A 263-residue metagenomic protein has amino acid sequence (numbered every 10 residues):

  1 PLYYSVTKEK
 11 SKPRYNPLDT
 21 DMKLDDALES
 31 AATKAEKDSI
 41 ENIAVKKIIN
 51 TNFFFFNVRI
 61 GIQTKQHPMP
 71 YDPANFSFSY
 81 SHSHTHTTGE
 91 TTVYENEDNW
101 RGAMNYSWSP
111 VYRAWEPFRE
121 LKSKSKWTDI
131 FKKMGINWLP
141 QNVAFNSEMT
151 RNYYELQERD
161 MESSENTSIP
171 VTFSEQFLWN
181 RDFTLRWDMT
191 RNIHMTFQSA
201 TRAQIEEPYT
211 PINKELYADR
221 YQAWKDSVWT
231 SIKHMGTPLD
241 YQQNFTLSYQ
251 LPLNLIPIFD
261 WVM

Functional and structural regions predicted by a protein language model:
P1-M263: Exposed, low-structure sequence patches enriched in small/polar residues
